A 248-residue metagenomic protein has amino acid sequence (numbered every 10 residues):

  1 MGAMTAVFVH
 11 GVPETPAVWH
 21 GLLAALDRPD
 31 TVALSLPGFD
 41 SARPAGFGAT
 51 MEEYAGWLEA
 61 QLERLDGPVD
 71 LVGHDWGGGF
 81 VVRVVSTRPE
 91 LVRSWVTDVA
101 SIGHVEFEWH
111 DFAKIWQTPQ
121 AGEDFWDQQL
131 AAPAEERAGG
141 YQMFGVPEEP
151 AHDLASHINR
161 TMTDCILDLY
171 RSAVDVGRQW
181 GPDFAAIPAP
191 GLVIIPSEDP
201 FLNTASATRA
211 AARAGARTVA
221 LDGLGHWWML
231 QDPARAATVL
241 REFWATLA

Functional and structural regions predicted by a protein language model:
M1-A3: Short, Lys/Arg-enriched N-terminal segments with co-localized hydrophobic residues within the first ~10-30 amino acids
T5-H10: Short beta-strand element of the alpha/beta-hydrolase
V12-P13, A17-V18, V32, P37-R64 (+4 more regions): Flexible "cap/lid" subdomain of the alpha/beta-hydrolase fold that forms the substrate-access gate
G21-P29: A short, Lys/Arg-enriched amphipathic alpha-helix followed by its capping loop at the start of a domain
L224-P233, A237: Catalytic histidine-centered segment of alpha/beta-hydrolase-like enzymes
